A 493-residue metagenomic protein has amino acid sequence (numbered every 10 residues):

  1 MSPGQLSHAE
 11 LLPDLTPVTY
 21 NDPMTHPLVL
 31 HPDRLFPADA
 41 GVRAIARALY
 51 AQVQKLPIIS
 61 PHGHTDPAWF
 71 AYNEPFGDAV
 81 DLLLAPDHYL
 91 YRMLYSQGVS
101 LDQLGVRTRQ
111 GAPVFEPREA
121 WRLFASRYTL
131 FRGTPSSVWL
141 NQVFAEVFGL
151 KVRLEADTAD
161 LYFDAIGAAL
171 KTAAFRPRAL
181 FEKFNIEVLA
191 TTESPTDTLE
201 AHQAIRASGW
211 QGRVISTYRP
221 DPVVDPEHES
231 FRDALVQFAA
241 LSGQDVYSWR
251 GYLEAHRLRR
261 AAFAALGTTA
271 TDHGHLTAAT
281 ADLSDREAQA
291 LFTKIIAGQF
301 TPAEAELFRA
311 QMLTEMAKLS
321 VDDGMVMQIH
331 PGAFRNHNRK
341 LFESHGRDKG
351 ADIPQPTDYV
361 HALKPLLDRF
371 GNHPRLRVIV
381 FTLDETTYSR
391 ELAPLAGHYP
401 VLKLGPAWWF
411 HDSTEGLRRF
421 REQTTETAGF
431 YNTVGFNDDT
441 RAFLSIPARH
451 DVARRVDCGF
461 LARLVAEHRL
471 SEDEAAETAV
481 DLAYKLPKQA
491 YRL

Functional and structural regions predicted by a protein language model:
E10, D14-Y20: Short, positively charged and aromatic/hydrophobic N-terminal segments
T25-D323, N372-T386, A393-L493: Metal-cofactor-binding active-site regions of metalloenzymes
M327-I329: C-terminal amphipathic alpha-helical interaction region
N338: Hard-cation-handling environments
F342-I353: Active-site loop ensemble at the mouth of alpha/beta enzyme cores that anchors a bound cofactor
P356-A362: Divalent-cation-assisted or electrostatically stabilized phosphate/pyrophosphate-binding catalytic cores
